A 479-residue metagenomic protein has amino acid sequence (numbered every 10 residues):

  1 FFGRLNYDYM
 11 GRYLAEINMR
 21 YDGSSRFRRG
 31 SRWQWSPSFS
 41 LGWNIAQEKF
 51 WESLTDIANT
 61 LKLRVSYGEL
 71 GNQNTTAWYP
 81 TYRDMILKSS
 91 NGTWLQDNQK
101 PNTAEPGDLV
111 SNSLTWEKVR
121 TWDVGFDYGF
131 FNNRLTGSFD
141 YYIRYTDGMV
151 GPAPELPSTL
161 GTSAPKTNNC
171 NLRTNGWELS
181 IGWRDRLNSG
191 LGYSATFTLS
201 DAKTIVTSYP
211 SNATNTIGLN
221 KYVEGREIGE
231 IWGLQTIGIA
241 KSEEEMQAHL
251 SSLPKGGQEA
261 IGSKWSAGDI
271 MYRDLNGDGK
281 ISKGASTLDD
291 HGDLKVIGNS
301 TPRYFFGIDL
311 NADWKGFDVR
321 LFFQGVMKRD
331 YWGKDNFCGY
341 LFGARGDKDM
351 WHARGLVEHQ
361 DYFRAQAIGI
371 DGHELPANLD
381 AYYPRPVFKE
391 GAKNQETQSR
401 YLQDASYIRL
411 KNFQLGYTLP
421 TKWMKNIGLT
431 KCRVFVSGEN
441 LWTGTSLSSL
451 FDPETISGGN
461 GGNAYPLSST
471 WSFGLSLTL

Functional and structural regions predicted by a protein language model:
F1-G233, K393-L479: Extracellular/periplasmic, surface-exposed regions of secreted and cell-surface proteins
D22, D123, D127, D140 (+6 more regions): Acidic side chains
S24, V326-R433: Extracytoplasmic gating/loop element in the C-terminal half of outer-membrane beta-barrel translocons and assembly
N74, W232, E244-E245, R320-F322 (+2 more regions): Short helix/loop capping segments that flank catalytic or ligand/cofactor-binding pockets
P106-D108, H291, P302-R303: Flexible glycine/proline-enriched surface loops and loop-helix/loop-strand junctions
R184-S300, Y331-W332, F337-D380: Conserved small-residue
N299-K334: Glycine-rich, aromatic-lined ligand/substrate-binding cores of catalytic and carbohydrate-binding domains
